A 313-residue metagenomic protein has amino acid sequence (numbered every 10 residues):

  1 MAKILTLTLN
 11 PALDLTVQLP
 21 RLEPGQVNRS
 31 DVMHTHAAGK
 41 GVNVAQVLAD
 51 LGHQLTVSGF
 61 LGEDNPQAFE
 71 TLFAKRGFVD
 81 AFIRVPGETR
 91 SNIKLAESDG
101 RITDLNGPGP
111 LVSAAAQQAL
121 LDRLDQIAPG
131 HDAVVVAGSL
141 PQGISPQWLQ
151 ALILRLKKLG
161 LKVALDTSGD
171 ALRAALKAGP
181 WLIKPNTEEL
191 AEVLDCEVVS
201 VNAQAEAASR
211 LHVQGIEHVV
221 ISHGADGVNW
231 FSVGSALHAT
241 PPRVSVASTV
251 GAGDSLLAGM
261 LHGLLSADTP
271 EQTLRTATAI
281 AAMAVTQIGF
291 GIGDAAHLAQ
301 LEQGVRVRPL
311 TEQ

Functional and structural regions predicted by a protein language model:
M1-S58, P66-Q67, T311-Q313: Glycine-rich phosphate/adenosyl-contacting loop at the front of the ribokinase-like
A49, K157, L265: Gly/Ala-rich phosphate-binding loop of Rossmann-like dinucleotide-binding domains, activating on the conserved
D50-D132, Q300-Q313: Conserved N-terminal subdomain of the carbohydrate kinase-like
D104-N106, H131-S139, D166, K184-E189: Short beta-strands and strand-loop turn motifs
P110-S113, L140-I144, A171-R173, E192 (+2 more regions): Short, small-residue-enriched loops and turns at beta-alpha junctions that line or gate enzyme active sites
Q147-G234: Conserved phosphate/ATP/ADP-binding segment of small-molecule kinases
R173, V201-Q313: Conserved phosphate-binding/catalytic region of the ribokinase-like
